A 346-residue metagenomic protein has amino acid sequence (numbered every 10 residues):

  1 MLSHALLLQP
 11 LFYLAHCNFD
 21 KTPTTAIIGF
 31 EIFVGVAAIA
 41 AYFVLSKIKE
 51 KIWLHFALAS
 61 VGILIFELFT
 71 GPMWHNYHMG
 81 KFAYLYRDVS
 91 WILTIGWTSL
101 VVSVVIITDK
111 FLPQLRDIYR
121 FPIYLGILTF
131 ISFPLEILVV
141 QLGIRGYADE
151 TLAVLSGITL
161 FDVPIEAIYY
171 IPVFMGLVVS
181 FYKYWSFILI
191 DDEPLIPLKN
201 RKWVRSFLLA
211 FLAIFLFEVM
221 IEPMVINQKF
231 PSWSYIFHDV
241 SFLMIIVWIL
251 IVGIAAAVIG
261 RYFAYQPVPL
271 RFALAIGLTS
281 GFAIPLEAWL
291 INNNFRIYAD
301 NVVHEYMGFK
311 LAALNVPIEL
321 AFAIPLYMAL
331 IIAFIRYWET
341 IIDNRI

Functional and structural regions predicted by a protein language model:
M1-I346: Aromatic-rich, lipid-facing transmembrane alpha helices and their immediate juxtamembrane interface loops in integral
